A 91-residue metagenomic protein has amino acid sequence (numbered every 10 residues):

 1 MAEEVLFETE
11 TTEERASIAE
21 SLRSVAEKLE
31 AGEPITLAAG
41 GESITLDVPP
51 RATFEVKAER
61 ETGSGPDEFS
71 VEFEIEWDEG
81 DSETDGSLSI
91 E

Functional and structural regions predicted by a protein language model:
M1-E91: Acidic, polar-rich N-terminal leader regions of halophilic archaeal proteins
